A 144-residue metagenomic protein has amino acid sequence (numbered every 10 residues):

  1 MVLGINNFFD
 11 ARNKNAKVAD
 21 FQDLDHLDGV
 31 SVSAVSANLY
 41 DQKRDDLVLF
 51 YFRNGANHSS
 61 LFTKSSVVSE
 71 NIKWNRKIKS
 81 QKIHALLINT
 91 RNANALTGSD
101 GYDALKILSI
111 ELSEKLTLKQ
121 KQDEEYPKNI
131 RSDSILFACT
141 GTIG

Functional and structural regions predicted by a protein language model:
M1-F62: N-terminal amphipathic/basic leader segments beginning at the initiator methionine
L39-K43, K64, I78-Q81, K128-N129: Solvent-exposed alpha-helices and their adjacent loops that cap or buttress functional pockets in soluble metabolic
R44, T63-V67, D100-I107: Conserved active-site and cofactor/substrate-binding residues in soluble primary-metabolism enzymes
D46-L49, N71, H84-I88, D133-L136: Structural motif
N57-K79: Glycine-rich oxoanion-binding loops at beta->alpha junctions
A85-G98, L136-T142: Short glycine-rich or small-residue beta-strand-to-loop segments that form or flank ligand, phosphate, metal/Fe-S
T90-E124: Alpha-helical support elements that line or immediately flank enzyme active sites and cofactor-binding pockets
E111-G144: Glycine-rich, mobile lid/loop segments that gate access to catalytic sites or pores
